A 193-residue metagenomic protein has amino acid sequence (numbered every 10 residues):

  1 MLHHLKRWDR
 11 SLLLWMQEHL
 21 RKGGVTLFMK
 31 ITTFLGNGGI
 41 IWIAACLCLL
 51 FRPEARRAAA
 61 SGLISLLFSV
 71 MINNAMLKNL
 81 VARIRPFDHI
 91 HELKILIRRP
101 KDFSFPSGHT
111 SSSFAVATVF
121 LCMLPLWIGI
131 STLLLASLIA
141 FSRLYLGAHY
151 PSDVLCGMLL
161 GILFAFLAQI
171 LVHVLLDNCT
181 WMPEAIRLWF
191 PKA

Functional and structural regions predicted by a protein language model:
M1-W42, N74-K101, C179, P183-A193: N-terminal transmembrane-helix/juxtamembrane module of multi-pass inner/ER membrane proteins
G23-V25, G39, E54-A58, L124-I130 (+1 more regions): Membrane-helix interface segments
L35-G38, L63, W127-L134: Alpha-helical transmembrane segments
A45-M71: Interfacial segments of alpha-helical transmembrane regions
C48, F68, I72, M76-L77 (+1 more regions): Alpha-helical membrane-inserting segments
H91-A193: Membrane-embedded catalytic cores of phosphoryl/pyrophosphoryl-handling enzymes
